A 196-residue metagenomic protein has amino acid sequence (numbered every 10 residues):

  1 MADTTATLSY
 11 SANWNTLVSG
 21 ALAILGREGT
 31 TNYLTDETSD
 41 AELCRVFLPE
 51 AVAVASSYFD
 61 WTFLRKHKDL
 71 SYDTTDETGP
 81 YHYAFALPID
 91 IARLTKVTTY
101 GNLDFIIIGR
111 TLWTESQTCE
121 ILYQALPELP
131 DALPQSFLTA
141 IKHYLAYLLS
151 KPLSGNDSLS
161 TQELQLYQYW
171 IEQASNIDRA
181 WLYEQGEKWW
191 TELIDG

Functional and structural regions predicted by a protein language model:
M1-E42: Short, extreme N-terminal leader segments that mark the start of a protein/domain
T4, L8-A12, T16-L17, T99-G196: Internal mixed-charge
S19-G20, G26, V52, D178 (+1 more regions): Residue-level signal for functionally critical sites in structured catalytic/ligand-binding pockets
L22, G26-T30, D60, S150 (+1 more regions): Glycine-centered secondary-structure boundary/capping sites
R27, K66-L70, L126: An acidic- and aromatic-residue-enriched active-site/binding cleft used to recognize and process polar
L34-D36, A92-K96, T118: N-terminal start-of-chain detector that recognizes signal peptides and the immediate post-cleavage beginning
D36-V54, L159-S175: Short secondary-structure subsegments characteristic of cysteine-rich extracellular domains
A41-T111, L133-L149, L153: Divalent metal-cofactor coordination and adjacent catalytic microenvironments
